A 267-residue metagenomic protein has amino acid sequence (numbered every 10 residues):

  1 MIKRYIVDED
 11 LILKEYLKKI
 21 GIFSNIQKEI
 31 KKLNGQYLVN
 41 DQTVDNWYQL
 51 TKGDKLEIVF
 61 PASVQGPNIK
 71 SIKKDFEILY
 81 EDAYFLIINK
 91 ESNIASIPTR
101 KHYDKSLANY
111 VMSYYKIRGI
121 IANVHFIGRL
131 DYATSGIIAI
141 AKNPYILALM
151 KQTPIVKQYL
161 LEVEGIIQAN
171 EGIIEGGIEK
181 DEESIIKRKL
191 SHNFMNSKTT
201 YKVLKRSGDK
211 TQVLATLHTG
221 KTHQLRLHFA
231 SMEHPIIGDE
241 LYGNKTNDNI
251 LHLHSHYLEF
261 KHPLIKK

Functional and structural regions predicted by a protein language model:
M1-K267: RNA pseudouridine synthases
